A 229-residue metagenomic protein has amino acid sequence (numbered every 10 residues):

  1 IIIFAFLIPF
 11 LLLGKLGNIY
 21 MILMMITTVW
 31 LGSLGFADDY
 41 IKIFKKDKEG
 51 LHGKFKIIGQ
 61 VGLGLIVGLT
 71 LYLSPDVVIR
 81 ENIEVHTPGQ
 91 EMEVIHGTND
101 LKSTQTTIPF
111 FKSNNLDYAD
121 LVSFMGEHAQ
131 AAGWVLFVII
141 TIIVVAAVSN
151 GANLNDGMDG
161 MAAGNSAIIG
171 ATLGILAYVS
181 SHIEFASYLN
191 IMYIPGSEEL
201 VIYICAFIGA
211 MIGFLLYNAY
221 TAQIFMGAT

Functional and structural regions predicted by a protein language model:
I1-I2, F55-V61: Select subsegments of transmembrane alpha-helices in polytopic membrane proteins, especially boundary-proximal
I2-S33, L65-E91, I95-T106, L136-T229: Alpha-helical transmembrane segments
L31-I41: Alpha-helical transmembrane segments within multi-pass membrane transporters and channels
K42-H52: Membrane interface segments of multi-pass transport proteins and intramembrane proteases
F111-I143, S149: Individual transmembrane alpha-helix segments
